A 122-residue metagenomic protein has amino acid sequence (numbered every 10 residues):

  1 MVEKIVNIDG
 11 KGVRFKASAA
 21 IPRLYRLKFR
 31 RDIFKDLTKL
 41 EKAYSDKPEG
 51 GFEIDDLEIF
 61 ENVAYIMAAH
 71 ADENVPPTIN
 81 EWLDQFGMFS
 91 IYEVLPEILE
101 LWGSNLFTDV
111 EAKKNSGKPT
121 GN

Functional and structural regions predicted by a protein language model:
M1-G12, R31-F52, H70-N122: Charged interaction scaffolds used for protein-protein
K16-S18: Short linear motifs in exposed loops
A20-P22, T108: A general, composition-driven signal for non-globular sequence regions
P22-F29: N-terminal first-folded block
